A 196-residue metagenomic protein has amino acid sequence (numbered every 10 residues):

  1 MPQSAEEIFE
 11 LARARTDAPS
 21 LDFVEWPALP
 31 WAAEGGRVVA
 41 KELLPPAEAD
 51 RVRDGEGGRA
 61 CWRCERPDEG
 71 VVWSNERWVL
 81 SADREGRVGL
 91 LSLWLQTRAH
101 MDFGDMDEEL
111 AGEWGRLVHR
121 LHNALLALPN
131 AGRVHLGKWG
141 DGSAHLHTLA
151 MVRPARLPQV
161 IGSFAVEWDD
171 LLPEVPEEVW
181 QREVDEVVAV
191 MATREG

Functional and structural regions predicted by a protein language model:
M1-L91: Active-site microenvironments that recognize anionic phosphate/pyrophosphate groups
F23, P30-W31, G35-V38, P154-G196: C-terminal helix-cap and adjacent tail motif
E76-W78, G132, A144: Short beta-strand or tight-loop elements that sit immediately N-terminal to catalytic metal-binding acidic residues
L93-L117, W168-P176: Short histidine-centered catalytic/ligand-binding loop motif
G112-L128: Active-site helix/loop of acyl-thioester processing domains in fatty-acid/polyketide metabolism, spanning hotdog-fold
P129-G142: A short glycine-rich, hydrophobically flanked beta-strand micro-motif that places a catalytic Asp/Glu for divalent metal
L146-R153: A short beta-strand motif that forms the metal-chelation/ATP-contact edge of phosphoryl-transfer active sites
